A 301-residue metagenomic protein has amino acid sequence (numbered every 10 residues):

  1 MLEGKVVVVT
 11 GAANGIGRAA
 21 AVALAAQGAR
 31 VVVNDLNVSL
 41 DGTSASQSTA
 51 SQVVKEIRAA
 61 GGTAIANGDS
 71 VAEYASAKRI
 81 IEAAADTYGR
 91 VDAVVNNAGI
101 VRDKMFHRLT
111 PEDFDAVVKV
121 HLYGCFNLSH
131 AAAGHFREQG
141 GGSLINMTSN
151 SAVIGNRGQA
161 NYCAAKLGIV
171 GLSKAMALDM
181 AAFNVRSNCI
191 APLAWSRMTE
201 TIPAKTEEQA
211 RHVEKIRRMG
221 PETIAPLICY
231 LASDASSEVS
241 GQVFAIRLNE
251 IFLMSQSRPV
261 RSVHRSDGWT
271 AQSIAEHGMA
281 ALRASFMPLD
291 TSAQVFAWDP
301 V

Functional and structural regions predicted by a protein language model:
L2-V33: Canonical Rossmann dinucleotide-binding motif of NAD(H)/NADP(H)-dependent dehydrogenases/reductases, specifically
E3, A60-T63, A83-N96, R102 (+2 more regions): A glycine-rich helix->loop->beta "capping" turn within Rossmann-like NAD(P)(H)-dependent oxidoreductase domains
Q47, S51, G68-E82, P111: The beta1-alpha1 cofactor-binding region of Rossmann-like NAD(H)/NADP(H)-dependent oxidoreductases
I57, M105-F106, D113-D115: Substrate-binding pocket helix/loop in short-chain dehydrogenase/reductase
S129, A165, S173: Active-site helix of classical SDR
S149: Residue(s) in the substrate-gating loop at a strand-loop-helix junction that position the organic substrate next
A210-V301: C-terminal helical subdomain
